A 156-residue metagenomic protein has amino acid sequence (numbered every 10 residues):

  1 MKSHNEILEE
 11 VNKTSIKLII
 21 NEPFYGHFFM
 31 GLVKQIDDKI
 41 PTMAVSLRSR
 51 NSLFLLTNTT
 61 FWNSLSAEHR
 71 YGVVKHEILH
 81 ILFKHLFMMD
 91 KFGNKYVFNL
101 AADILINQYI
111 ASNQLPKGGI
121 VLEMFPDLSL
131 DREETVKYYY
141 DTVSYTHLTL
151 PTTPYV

Functional and structural regions predicted by a protein language model:
M1-R70, V74, I78-P116: Basic/hydrophobic alpha-helical interface regions
I19-P23, T57, I120, E133-T135 (+1 more regions): Alpha-helical structural elements
N94, F98-L148: Internal, well-ordered alpha/beta segment that forms a basic, Gly-enriched binding/recognition surface
H147-V156: Single conserved hydrophobic/aromatic residue that forms the stacking wall/gate of nucleotide- or nucleobase-binding
